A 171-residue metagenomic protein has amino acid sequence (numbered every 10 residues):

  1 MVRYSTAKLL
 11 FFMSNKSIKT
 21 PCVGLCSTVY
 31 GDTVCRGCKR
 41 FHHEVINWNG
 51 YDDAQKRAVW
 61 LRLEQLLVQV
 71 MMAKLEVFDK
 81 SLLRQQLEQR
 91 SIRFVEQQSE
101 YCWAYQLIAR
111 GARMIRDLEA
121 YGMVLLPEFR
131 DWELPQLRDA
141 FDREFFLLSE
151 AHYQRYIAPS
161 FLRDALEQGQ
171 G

Functional and structural regions predicted by a protein language model:
M1, S5, F94-V95, L118 (+1 more regions): Extended hydrophobic/Leu-rich segments
V2-E76: N-terminal cysteine/histidine-rich coordination modules
R3, L10-F11, R93, E128 (+2 more regions): Intrinsic disorder/low-structure terminal segments
K19, V23, R57-E64, R84 (+6 more regions): Generic detector of well-ordered alpha-helical segments enriched in charged/polar residues, highlighting helical
M71-E128: Short flanking/linker segments adjacent to small metal-binding domains or redox-active Cys/His motifs
I115-G171: C-terminal, charged low-complexity interaction regions
